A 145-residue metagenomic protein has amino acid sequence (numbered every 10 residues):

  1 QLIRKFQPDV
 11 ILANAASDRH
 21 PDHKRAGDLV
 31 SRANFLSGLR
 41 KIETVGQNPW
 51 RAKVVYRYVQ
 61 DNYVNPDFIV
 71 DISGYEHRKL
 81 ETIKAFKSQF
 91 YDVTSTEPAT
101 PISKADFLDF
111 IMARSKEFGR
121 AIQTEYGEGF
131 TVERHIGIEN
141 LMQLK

Functional and structural regions predicted by a protein language model:
Q1-K145: Metal-dependent de-N-acetylase/amidase catalytic core
